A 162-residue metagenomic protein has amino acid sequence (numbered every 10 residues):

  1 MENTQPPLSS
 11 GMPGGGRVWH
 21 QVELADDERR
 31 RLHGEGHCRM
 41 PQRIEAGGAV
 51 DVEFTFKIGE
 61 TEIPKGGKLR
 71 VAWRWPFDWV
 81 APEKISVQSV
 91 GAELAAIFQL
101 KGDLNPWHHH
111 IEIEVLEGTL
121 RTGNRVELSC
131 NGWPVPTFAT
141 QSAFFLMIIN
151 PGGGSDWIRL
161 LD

Functional and structural regions predicted by a protein language model:
M1-D162: Ser/Thr/Pro/Gly-rich, low-complexity intrinsically disordered stalk/linker tracts of secreted and surface-exposed
